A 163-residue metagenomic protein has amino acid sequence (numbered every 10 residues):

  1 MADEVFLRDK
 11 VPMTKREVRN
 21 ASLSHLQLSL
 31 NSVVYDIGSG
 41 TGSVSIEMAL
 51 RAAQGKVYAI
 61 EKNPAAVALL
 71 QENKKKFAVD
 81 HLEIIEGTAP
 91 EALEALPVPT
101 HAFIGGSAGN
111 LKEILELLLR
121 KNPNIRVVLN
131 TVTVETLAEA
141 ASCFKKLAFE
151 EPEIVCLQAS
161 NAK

Functional and structural regions predicted by a protein language model:
M1-Y35, L69-E72, K76: Class I SAM-dependent transferase core
G38: Conserved S-adenosyl-L-methionine
T41-A53: Conserved SAM-binding loop of SAM-dependent methyltransferases across substrates and taxa, primarily the Class I
A53, K75-D80, K146-E150: Short helix-capping segments at alpha-helix termini
Q54-Y58: Short beta-strand element of Class I
I60-P99: S-adenosyl-L-methionine
V98-G106, E113, R126: Short SAM/SAH-binding signature in class I
L115-K163: C-terminal substrate-binding/active-site "lid" region of AdoMet-derived donor-dependent transferases
